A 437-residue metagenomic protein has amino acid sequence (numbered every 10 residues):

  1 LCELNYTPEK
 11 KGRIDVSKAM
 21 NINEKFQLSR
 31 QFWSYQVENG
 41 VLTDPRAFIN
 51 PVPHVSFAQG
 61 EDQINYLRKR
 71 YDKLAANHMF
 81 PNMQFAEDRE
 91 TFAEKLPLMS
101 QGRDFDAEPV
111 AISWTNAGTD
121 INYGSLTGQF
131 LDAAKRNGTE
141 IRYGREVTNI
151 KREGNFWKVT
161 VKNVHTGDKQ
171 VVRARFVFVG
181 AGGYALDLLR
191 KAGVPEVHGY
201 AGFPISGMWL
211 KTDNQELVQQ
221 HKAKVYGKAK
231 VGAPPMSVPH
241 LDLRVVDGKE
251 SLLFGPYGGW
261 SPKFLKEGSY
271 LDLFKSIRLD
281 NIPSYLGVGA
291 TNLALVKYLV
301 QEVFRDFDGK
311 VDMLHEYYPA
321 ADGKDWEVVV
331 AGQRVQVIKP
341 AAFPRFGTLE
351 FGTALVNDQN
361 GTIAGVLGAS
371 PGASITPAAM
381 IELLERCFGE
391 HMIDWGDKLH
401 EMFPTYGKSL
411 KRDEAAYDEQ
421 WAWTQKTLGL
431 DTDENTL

Functional and structural regions predicted by a protein language model:
L1-E94, S251, K263, L271-D272: Dinucleotide-binding Rossmann-like beta1-alpha1 core, especially the glycine-rich loop that anchors the ADP
L1-N5, E196-A223: Central beta-strand plus flanking loop segment that forms part of the substrate or channel wall within the catalytic
K18-R30, F57-Y66, S113-K135, R142-G144 (+3 more regions): Short beta-strand to alpha-helix junction loop
D44-S56, E94-N137, K158, A294-Y298 (+1 more regions): Helix-loop-beta segment of a Rossmann-like dinucleotide-binding subdomain
D104-A117, S125, W260, F264-D394: C-terminal catalytic lobe of FAD-dependent flavoproteins
V110-F176, S374-C387: Helical element adjacent to the flavin cofactor pocket in flavoenzyme catalytic cores
V179-P195: Flavin (primarily FAD) binding-site architecture
L217-T291: An anion/pyrophosphate-binding glycine-rich loop and adjacent beta-alpha core in soluble alpha-beta enzymes
